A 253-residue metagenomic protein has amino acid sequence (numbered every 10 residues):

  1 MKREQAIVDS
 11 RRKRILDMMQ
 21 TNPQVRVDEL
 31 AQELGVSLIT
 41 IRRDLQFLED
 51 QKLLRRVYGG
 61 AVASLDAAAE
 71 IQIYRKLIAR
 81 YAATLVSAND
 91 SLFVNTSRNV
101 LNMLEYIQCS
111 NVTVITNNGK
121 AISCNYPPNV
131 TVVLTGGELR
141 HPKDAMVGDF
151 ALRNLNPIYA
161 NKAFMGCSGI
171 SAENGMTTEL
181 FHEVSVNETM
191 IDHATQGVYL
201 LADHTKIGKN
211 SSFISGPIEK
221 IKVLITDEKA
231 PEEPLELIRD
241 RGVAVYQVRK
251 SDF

Functional and structural regions predicted by a protein language model:
K2-D28, Q32-R98, L104-T113, Y126-V130: HTH-adjacent hinge/linker in prokaryotic transcriptional regulators
R3, I7, K13, D17-M19 (+2 more regions): Conserved phosphate- and dinucleotide-binding cores of soluble alpha/beta proteins, encompassing both enzyme active
L30-A31, R43, G60-A61, G119 (+3 more regions): Proline- and acidic/polar-enriched loop/turn elements at helix boundaries
T40, N99, T113-T116, T177-T178 (+1 more regions): Ser/Thr-centric signal marking residues that sit in or immediately flank functional binding/regulatory motifs
V57-Y58, T116, L134, Q247: A generic structural-conservation signal
L92-N95, V112-N117, L200, L224-D227: Short, hydrophobic beta-strand segments that form beta-sheet elements in well-ordered domains
